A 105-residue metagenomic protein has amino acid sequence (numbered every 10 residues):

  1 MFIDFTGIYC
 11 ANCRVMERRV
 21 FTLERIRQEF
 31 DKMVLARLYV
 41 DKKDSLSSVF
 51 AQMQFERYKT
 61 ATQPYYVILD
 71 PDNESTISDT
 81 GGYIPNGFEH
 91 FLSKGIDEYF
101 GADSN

Functional and structural regions predicted by a protein language model:
M1, F5-N12, T62: Short pre-active-site segment immediately N-terminal to redox-active cysteine/selenocysteine motifs in thiol-based
T6-I8, V15-V49: Thiol-based oxidoreductase modules, predominantly thioredoxin-like and allied folds used for disulfide exchange
A11-R14, V67: Cys/His/Pro-rich metal-binding microdomains
R19-F21, R25, R57-S104: Non-catalytic, surface beta->alpha helical segment in thiol-disulfide oxidoreductase systems
